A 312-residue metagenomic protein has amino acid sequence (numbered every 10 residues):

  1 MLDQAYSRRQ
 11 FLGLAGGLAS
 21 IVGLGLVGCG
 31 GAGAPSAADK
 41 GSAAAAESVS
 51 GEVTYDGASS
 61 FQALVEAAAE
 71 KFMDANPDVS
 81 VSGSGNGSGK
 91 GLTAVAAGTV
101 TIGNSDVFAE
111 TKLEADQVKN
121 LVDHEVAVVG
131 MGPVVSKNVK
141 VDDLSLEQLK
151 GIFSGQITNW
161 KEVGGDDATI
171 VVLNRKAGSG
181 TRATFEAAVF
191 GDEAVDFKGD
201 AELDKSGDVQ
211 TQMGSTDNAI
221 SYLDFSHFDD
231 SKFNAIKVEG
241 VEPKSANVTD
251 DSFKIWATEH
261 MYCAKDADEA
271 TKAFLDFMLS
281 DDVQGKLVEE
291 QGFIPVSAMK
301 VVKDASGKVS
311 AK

Functional and structural regions predicted by a protein language model:
M1-Y6, L14-V27: N-terminal secretory signal peptides
L2-Y6, G30-A97, T101-E114, L121-K312: Exported/periplasmic ABC-transporter solute-binding proteins
